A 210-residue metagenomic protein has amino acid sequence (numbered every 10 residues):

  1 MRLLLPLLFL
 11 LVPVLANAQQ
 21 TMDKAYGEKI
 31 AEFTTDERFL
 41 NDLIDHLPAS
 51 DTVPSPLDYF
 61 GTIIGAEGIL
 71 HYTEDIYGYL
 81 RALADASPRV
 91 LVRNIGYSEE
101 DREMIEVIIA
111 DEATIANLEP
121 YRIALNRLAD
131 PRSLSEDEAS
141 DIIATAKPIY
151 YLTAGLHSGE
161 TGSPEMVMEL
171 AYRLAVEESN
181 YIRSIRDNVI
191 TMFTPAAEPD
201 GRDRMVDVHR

Functional and structural regions predicted by a protein language model:
M1-L4: Positively charged n-region of N-terminal signal peptides that target proteins for export
L8-N17: Hydrophobic h-region of N-terminal signal peptides that target proteins for export in Gram-negative bacteria
Q19-H71: N-terminal pre-domain segments of enzymes
G27-I30, T73-R81, P164-A171: Extracytoplasmic/secreted envelope proteins and their assembly/folding machinery, especially bacterial periplasmic
F33, Y72, D101, G155 (+1 more regions): Divalent metal-coordination and catalytic microenvironments
T34-E37, N41, A84-S87, L174-E178: Sec/Tat-exported extracytoplasmic proteins
N41-H46, R89-G96, N180-I185: Surface-exposed patches in mature extracellular/periplasmic domains of secreted proteins
G96-E100, M104-P148, T161-R173, I182-R210: Surface-exposed loop and adjacent secondary-structure segments within mature catalytic domains
